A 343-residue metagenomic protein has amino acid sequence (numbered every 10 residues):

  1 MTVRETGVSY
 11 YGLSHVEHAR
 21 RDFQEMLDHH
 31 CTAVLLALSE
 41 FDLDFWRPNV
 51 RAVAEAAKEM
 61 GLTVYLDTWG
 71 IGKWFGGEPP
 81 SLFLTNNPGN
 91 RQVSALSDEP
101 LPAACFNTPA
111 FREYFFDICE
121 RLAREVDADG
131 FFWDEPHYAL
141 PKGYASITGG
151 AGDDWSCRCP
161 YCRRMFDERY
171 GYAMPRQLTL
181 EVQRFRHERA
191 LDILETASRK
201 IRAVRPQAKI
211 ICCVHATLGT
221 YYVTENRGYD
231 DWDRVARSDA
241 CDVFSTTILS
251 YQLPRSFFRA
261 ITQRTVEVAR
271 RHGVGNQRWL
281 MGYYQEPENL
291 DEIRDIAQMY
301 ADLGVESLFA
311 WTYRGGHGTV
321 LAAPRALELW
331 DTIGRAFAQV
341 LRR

Functional and structural regions predicted by a protein language model:
G7-S14, L35-D44, S97-F116, R176-L191 (+4 more regions): The substrate-binding groove and active-site-proximal loops of carbohydrate-active enzymes, especially glycoside
G7-Y11, Y65-W69, F132-P136, E181-G228 (+1 more regions): Aromatic-lined carbohydrate-recognition surfaces of secreted/lumenal glycan-active proteins
Y11-L27, F111-L122, V223-R237, N289-M299: Short, acidic/polar
H15-L43, E125-A128, V235-F244, M299-S307: Catalytic domains of carbohydrate-active enzymes, especially glycoside hydrolases
D22-F23, L35-N86, F185-V204: Aromatic-lined substrate-binding rim segments of carbohydrate-active enzymes
Y65-V126, F166-L180, E195, D291-I296: Active-site-adjacent "subsite" loops/lids of carbohydrate-active enzymes
P141, L194-A197, V204, K209-F257 (+1 more regions): Substrate-binding cleft/loops of secretory-pathway carbohydrate-active enzymes
T246-L253, Q277-L341: Substrate-binding cleft of secreted/luminal carbohydrate-active enzymes
